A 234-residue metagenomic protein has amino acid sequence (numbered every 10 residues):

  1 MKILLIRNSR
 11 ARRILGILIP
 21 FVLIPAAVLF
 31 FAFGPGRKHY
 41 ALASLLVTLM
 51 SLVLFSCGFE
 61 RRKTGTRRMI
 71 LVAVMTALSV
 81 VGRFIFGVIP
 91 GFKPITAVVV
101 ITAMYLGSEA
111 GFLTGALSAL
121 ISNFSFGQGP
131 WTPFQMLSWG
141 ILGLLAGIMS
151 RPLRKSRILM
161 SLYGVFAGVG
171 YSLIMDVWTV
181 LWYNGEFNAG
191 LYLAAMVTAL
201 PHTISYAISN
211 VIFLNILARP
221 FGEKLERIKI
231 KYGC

Functional and structural regions predicted by a protein language model:
K2-T48, T132-F134, I148, P152-C234: Membrane-embedded alpha-helical hairpins and interfacial helices in multi-pass inner-membrane proteins
K2-V100: Hydrophobic transmembrane alpha-helices
G36, L106-G111, G127-G129: Transmembrane helix interruption/hinge and helix-loop junction motifs
V53-C57, I95-G111, L145-M149: Generic transmembrane alpha-helix motif of multi-pass integral membrane proteins
R61-R67, M104-T114, L153-R157: Membrane-helix interface "capping/anchor" motifs
R67-I70, G91, I95, A110 (+1 more regions): Membrane-interface starts of transmembrane alpha-helices
A73, A77, A97, I101 (+9 more regions): Residue-level signature of the transmembrane alpha-helical core of multi-pass small-molecule transporters
V80-I95, A116-S150, F187: Interfacial aromatic-anchored transmembrane helix boundaries in multi-pass membrane proteins
